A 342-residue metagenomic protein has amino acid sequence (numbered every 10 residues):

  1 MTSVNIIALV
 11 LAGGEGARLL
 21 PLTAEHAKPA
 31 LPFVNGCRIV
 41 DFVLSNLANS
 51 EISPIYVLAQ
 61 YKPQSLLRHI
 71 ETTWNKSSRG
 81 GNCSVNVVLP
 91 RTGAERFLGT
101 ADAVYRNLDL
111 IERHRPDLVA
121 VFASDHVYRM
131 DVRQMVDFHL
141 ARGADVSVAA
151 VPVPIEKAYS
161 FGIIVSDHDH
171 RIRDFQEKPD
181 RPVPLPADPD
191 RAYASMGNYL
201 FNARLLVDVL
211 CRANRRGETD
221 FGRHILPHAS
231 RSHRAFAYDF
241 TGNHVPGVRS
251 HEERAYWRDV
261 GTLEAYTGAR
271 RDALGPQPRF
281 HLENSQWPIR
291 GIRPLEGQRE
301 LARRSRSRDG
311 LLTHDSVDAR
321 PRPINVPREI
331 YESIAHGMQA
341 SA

Functional and structural regions predicted by a protein language model:
M1-I7, R204, C211-A342: Left-handed beta-helix
T2-N75, C83, T92-A94, L110 (+6 more regions): N-terminal glycine-rich phosphate-binding loop and ensuing alpha1 helix
I39-V43, D102-R106, I225: Well-ordered alpha-helical segments embedded in enzymatic catalytic cores
N82-V104: Active-site-proximal specificity loops/subdomain of glycosyltransferases
F97, R129, L200, D220 (+1 more regions): Short aromatic/basic micro-patch
R115, R129-R204, A213-R215: Conserved core of the sugar-phosphate nucleotidyltransferase
V119: Short aromatic/hydrophobic "clamp" motif used to bind/position activated sugar donors
F122-S124: Active-site acidic Asp-centered loop
